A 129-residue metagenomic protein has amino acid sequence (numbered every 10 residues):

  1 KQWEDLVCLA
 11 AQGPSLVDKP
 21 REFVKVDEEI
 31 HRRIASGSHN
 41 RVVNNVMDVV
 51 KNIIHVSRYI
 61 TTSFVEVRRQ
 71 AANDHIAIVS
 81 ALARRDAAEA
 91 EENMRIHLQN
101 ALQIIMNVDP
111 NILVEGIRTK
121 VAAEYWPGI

Functional and structural regions predicted by a protein language model:
K1-I60, Q70-S80, E89-I104: Conserved amphipathic alpha-helical segments that form helical-bundle/coiled-coil interaction surfaces
V67: Conserved nucleotidyltransferase catalytic core and NTase-mimicking acidic/glycine-rich helix/loop elements in nucleic
A88-I129: C-terminal effector-binding regulatory domain of bacterial HTH transcription factors
